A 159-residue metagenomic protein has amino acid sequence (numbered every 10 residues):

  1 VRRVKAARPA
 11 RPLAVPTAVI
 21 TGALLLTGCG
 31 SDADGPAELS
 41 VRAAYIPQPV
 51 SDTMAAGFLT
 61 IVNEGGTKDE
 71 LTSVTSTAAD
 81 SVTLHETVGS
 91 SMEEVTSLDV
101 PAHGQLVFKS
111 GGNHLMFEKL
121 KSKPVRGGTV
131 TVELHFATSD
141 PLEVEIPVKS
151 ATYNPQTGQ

Functional and structural regions predicted by a protein language model:
V1-P16: Bacterial N-terminal signal peptides that target proteins for export
A14, G30-D34: Short, surface-exposed loop and linker segments with low hydrophobicity and enrichment for Pro/Ser/Thr
P16-T17, D52: N-terminal hydrophobic alpha-helix used for membrane targeting or insertion
L24-G28: C-terminal motif of bacterial Sec signal peptides marking the signal peptidase cleavage site
A33-Q159: Compact, glycine-rich, soluble single-domain proteins
